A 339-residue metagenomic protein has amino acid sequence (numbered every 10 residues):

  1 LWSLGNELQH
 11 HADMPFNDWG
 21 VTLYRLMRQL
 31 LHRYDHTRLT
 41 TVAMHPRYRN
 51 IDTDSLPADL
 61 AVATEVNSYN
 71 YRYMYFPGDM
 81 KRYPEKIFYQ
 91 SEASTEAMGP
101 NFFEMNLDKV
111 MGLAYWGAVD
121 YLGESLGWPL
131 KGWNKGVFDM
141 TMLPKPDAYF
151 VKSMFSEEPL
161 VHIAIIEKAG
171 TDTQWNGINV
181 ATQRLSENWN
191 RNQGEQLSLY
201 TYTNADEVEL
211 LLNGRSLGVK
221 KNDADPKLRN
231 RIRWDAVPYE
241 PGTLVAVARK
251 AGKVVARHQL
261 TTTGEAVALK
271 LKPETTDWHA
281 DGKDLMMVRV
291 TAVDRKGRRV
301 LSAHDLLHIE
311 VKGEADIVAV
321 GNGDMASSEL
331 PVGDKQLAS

Functional and structural regions predicted by a protein language model:
L1-L4, P331: Aromatic- and acidic-residue-enriched carbohydrate-binding clefts of CAZyme catalytic domains
W2, H10-P15, G20-R47, A58-E65 (+3 more regions): Substrate-binding clefts and catalytic carboxylate motifs of secreted carbohydrate-active enzymes
L30, L39, P46, G321-L337: Acidic/polar low-complexity surface segments
A205-E209, G242-L244, V288, A303-L307 (+1 more regions): Short beta-strand/loop motifs in extracellular/secreted proteins, especially within beta-sandwich accessory domains
K220-N222, V267-L271, I309-S328: Short aromatic-acidic-glycine turn motif
A224-R233, S327-S339: Aromatic sugar-binding surface patches on proteins that engage polysaccharides or sugar-phosphate polymers
G282-V288: Short, solvent-exposed loop/turn segments enriched in Ser/Thr/Gly
V288-A292, G297: Short, well-ordered beta-strand segments enriched in hydrophobic/aromatic residues
